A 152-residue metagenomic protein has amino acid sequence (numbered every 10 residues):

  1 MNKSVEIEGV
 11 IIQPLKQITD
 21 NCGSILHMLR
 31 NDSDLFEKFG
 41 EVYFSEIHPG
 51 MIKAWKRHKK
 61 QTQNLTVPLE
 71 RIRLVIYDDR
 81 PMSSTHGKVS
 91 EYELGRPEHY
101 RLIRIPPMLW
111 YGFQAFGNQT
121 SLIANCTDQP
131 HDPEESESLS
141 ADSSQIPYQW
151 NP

Functional and structural regions predicted by a protein language model:
M1-H99, F116-P152: Non-catalytic, conserved peripheral segments adjacent to functional cores
I103, Y111-F116: Short beta-strand His + acidic residue motifs that chelate non-heme Fe in jelly-roll/DSBH and cupin folds
